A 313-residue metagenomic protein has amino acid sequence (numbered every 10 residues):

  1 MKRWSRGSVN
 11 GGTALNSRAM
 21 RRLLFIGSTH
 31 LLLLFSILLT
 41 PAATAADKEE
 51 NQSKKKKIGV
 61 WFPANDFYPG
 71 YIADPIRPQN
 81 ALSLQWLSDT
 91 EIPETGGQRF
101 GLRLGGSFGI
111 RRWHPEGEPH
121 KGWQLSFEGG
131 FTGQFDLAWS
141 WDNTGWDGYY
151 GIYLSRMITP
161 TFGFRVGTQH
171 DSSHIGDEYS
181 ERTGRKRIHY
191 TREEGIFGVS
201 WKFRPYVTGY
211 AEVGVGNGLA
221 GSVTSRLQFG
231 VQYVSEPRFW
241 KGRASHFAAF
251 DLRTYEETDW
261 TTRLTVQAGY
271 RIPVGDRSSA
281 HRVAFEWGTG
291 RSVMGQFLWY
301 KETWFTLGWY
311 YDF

Functional and structural regions predicted by a protein language model:
M1-W61: Cleavable N-terminal export/targeting peptides
D47-S155, R192-I196: Transmembrane beta-barrel domains of Gram-negative outer membranes and organellar outer membranes
K48-N51, K55-I76, I92-E94, D259-F313: Predominantly the C-terminal beta-signal and adjacent terminal strand-loop region of outer-membrane beta-barrel
K48-Q52, E118-Y233, W287-S292, L298-K301: Outer-membrane pore/translocation modules
Y68-I76, R111-L125, T161, F203-V207 (+2 more regions): Short loop/turn motifs that connect adjacent beta-strands in outer-membrane beta-barrel proteins
L82-W86, F127-F131, V166-H170, A211-V215 (+4 more regions): Transmembrane beta-barrel strands of outer-membrane/channel proteins
L104-I110, I152-R156, F197-W201, F229-S235 (+2 more regions): Residues on the lipid-exposed face of transmembrane beta-strands in outer-membrane beta-barrel proteins
T224-S278: Intrinsically disordered, low-complexity segments enriched in Gly and acidic/Ser/Thr residues that form flexible
